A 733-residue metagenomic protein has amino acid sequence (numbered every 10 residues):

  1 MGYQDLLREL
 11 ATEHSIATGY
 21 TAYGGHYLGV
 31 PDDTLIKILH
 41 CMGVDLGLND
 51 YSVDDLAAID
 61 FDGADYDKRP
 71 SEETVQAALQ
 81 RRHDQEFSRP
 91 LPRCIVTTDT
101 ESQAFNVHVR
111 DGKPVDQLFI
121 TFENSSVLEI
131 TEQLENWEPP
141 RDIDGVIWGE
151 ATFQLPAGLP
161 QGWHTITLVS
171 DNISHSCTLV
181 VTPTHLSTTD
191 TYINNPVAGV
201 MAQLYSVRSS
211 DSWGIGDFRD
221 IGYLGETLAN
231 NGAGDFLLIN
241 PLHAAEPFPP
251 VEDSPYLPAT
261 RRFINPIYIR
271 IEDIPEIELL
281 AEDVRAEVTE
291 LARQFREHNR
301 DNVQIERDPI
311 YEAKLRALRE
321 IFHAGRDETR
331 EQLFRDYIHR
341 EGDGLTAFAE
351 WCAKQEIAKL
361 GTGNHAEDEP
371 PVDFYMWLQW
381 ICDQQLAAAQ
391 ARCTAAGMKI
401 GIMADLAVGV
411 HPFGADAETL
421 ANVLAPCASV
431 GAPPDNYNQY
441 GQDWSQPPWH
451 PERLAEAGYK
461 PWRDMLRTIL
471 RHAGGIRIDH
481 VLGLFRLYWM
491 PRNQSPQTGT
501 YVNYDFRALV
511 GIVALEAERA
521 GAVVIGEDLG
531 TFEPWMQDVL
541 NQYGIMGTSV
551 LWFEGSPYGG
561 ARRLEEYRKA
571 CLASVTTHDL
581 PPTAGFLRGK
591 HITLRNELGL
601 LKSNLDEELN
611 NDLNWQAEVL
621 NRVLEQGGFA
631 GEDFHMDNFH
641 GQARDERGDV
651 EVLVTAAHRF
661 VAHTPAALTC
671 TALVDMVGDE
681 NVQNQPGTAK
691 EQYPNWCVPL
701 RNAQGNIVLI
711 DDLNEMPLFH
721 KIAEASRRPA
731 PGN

Functional and structural regions predicted by a protein language model:
M1-D50: Basic helix-extension-helix modules of the SAP/HeH family
A17, G234-D235, K399-G401, G475 (+2 more regions): Residue-level detector of anion-binding/catalytic polar loops
C41-S125, E129-E132, W137-L168, V181-T419: Acidic/aromatic-lined carbohydrate-recognition and catalytic surfaces of CAZymes acting on diverse glycans
S125, F248-D383, G409-C670, V674 (+3 more regions): Alpha-amylase-like alpha-glycosidases and glucanotransferases acting on alpha-linked glucans and related
D171-S176: Short acidic/polar inter-strand loop motif in beta-rich domains
N596-L598, N604-L609, H720-N733: Short, solvent-exposed cationic patches
G678-G732: Structured C-terminal cap/extension of enzyme domains
